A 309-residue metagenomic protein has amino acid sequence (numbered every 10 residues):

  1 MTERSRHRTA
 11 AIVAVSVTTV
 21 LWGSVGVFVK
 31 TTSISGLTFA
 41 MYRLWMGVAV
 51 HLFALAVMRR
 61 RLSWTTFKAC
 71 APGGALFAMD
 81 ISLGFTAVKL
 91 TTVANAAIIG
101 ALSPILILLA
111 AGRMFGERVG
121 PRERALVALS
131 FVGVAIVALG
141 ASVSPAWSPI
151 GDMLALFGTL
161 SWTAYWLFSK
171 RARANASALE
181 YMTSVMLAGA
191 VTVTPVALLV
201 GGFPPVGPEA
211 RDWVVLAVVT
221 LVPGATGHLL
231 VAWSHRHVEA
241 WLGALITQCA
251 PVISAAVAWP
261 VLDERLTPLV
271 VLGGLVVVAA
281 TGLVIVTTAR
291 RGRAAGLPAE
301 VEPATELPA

Functional and structural regions predicted by a protein language model:
M1-M41, P72-A75, L83, S144-R171 (+2 more regions): Glycine-/small-residue-enriched transmembrane alpha-helix faces in small-molecule transporters and effluxers
T2-R4, L44, L139-G140, D212-V214 (+1 more regions): C-terminal-most transmembrane helix of multi-pass membrane proteins
A10-T18, Y42, M58-T86, R122-V127 (+3 more regions): Loop-to-transmembrane-helix transition segments
V20-F28, G47-T65, F131-A146, A188-D212 (+2 more regions): Membrane-interface helix-cap regions at the ends of transmembrane helices in multi-pass membrane proteins
L21-S24, L55-G100, L108-A110, I136 (+1 more regions): Specific transmembrane alpha-helical segments of multi-pass solute transporters/efflux pumps, especially DMT/EamA
T38-A49, F77, F85-R118, R122 (+2 more regions): Specific alpha-helical transmembrane segments that line the substrate/conduction pathway and gating interfaces
H51, F77, A110, V119-A141 (+5 more regions): Hydrophobic transmembrane alpha-helices of multi-pass small-molecule transport proteins
A96-L102, F168-V191, G224-P260: Helix-helix packing/entry segments at the starts of transmembrane helices
